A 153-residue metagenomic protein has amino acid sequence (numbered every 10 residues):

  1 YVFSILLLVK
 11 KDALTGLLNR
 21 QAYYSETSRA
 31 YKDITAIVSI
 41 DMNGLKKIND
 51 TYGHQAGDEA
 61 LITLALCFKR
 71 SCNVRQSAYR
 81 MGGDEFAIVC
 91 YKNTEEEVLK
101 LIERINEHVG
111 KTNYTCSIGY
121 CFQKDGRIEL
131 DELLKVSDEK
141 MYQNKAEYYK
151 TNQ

Functional and structural regions predicted by a protein language model:
Y1-L6, E107: Regulatory sensory/coupling modules that transmit signals to nucleotide-handling catalytic cores
I5-S25, I40-H54, I62: Conserved nucleotide-binding and Mg2+-coordinating catalytic segments in signaling enzymes
D50, V89-N93, Q123-K124: Residue-level recognition of strand-loop junctions within catalytic nucleotide-signaling folds
A56-R75: Active-site-proximal alpha-helical element of nucleotidyl cyclase-like catalytic domains and analogous helices
A60, A87-I105: Short helix/loop segment flanking the catalytic signature motif in cyclic-nucleotide metabolism enzymes
R70-R75, L101-T115: Short catalytic/binding micro-motifs of nucleotide second-messenger systems
S77-R80: A short pre-motif secondary-structure segment
L99-N106, G110, F122-Q153: Catalytic-core segments of nucleotide cyclases and related cyclic-nucleotide turnover enzymes
